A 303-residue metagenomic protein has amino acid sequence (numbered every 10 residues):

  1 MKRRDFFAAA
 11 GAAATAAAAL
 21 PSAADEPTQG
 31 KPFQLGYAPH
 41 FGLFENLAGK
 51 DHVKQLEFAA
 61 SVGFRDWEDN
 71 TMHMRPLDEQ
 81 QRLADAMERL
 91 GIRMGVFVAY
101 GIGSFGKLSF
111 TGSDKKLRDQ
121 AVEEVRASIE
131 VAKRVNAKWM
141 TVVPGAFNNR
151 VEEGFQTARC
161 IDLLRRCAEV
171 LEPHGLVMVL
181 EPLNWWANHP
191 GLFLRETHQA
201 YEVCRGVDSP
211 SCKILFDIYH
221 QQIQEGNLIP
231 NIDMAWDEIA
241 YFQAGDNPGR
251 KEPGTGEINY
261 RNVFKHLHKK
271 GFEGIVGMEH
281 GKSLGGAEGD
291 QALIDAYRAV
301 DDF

Functional and structural regions predicted by a protein language model:
K2-A60, L194-F216, H220-F303: Histidine-acidic metal/acid-base catalytic patches
A10-A19, P27-K31, D51, R89 (+3 more regions): Active-site acidic/histidine proton-transfer and metal-coordination neighborhood in alpha/beta enzyme cores
E45, V98-G101: Short glycine-enriched loops at secondary-structure junctions
K54-M72: Catalytic domains of carbohydrate-active enzymes, especially glycoside hydrolases
F64, A132, A137, I239 (+1 more regions): A structural motif
E68-E88, P144-N148, N188: Glycine-rich, proline-tolerant flexible connector loops at the mouths of alpha/beta enzymes
R82-R89, R166-V170, N231, V263-H266: Catalytic-core regions built around general acid/base machinery
